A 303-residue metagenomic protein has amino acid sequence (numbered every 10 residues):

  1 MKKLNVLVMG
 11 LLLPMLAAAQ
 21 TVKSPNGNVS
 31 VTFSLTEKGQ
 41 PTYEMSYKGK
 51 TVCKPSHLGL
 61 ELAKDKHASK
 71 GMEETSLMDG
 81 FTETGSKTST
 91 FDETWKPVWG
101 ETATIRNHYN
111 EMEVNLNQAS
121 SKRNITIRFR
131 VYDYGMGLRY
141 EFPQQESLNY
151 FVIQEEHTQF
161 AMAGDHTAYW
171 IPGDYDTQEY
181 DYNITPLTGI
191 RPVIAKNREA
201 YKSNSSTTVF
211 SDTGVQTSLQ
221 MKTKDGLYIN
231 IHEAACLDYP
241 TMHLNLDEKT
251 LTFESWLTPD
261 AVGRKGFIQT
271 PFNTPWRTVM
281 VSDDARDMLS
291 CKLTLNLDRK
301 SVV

Functional and structural regions predicted by a protein language model:
M1-T21: Bacterial Sec-dependent N-terminal signal peptides
V22-D298: N-terminal accessory beta-strand-rich subdomains and adjacent acidic, glycine-rich linkers that precede catalytic cores
K300-V302: Conserved small/polar residues in nucleotide/adenosyl-binding loops
